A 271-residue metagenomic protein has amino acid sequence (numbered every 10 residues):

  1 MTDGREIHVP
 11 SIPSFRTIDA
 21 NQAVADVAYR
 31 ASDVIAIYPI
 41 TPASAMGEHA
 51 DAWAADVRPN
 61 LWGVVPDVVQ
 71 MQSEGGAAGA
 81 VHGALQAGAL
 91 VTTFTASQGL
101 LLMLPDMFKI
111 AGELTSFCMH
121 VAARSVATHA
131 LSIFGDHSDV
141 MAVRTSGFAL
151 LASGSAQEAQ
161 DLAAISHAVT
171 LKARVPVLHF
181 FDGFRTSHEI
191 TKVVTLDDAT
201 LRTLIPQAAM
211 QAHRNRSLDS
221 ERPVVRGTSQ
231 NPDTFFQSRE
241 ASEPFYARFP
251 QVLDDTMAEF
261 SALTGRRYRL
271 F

Functional and structural regions predicted by a protein language model:
M1-A142, G147, A164, G183-F184: Thiamine diphosphate
F15-I18, Q22, Y29, I40 (+7 more regions): Electropositive phosphate-/nucleotide-binding environments in soluble metabolic enzymes
A23-A25, H167, R266-F271: Generic recognition of flexible, low-complexity loop/linker segments
W62, V177-F271: Conformationally flexible catalytic loops at phosphate/diphosphate-handling active centers
M71-G76, P105, A127-S132, L151-A159 (+2 more regions): Low-complexity, flexible helical/coil segments
G112, S166, V193-T195: Short basic, glycine-rich beta-strand/loop surfaces that mediate nucleic-acid
I133-G183, Q207-A208: Conserved thiamine diphosphate
